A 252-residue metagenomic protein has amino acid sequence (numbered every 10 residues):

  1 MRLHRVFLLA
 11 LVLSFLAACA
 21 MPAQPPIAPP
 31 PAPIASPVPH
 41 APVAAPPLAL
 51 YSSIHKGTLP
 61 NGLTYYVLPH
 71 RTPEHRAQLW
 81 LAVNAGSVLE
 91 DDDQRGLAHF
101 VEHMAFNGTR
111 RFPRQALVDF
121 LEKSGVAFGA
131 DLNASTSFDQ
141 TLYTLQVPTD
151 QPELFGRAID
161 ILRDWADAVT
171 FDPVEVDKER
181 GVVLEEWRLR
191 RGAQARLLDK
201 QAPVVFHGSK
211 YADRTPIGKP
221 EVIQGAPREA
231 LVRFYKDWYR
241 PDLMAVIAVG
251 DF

Functional and structural regions predicted by a protein language model:
M1-L8: Bacterial N-terminal signal peptides that target proteins for export
F15-A18: C-terminal motif of bacterial Sec signal peptides marking the signal peptidase cleavage site
A20-P22: Bacterial signal peptide processing site
P26-P46: N-terminal pre-domain segments of enzymes
P39-H55, Y143-Q146, P203-M244: Histidine-acidic residue clusters that define the catalytic metal-binding segment of zinc metallopeptidase domains
P42-A82: Mature N-terminal segment immediately following signal peptide/propeptide cleavage in secreted/periplasmic
H75, V83-A195, G225-A226, A230-L243: Active-site-adjacent, His/Asp/Glu-enriched structural segments that form or flank metal-binding and acid/base networks
